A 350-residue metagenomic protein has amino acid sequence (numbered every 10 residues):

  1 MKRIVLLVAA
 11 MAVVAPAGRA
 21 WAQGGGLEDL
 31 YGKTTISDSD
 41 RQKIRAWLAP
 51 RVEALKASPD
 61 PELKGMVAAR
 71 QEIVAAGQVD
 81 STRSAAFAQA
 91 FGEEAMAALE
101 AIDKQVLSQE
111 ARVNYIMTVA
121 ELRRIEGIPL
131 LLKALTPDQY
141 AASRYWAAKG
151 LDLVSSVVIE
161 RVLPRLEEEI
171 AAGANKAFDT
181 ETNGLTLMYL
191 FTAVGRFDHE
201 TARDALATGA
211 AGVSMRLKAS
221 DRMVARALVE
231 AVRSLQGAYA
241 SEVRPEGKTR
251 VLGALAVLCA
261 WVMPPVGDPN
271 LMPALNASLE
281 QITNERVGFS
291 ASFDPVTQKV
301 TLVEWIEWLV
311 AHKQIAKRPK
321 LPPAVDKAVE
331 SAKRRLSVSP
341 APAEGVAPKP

Functional and structural regions predicted by a protein language model:
I4-V13: Sec-dependent N-terminal signal peptides
P16-A22: Sec/Tat signal peptide C-region and signal peptidase I cleavage site
A22-T35, Q281-T283, G288-P350: Eukaryotic intrinsically disordered, low-complexity regulatory tails and linkers enriched in charged/polar residues
G24, L30, T34-A57, S81-D103 (+4 more regions): Amphipathic alpha-helical scaffolding segments comprising HEAT/armadillo-like alpha-solenoid repeats
G32-T35, P61-Q89, E110-R124, K133 (+4 more regions): Structural detector for internal amphipathic alpha-helices that build alpha-solenoid repeat scaffolds
P50-A57, A95-L107, V213-V229, N270-I282: Acidic, Ser/Thr- and Gly/Pro-rich intrinsically disordered linkers and low-complexity segments that flank or connect
A57-P61, I102-E110, T136-A142, K176-L185 (+2 more regions): Short coil turns that connect the paired helices of HEAT/ARM alpha-solenoid repeats
K218-P319: Extended alpha-helical scaffolding segments
